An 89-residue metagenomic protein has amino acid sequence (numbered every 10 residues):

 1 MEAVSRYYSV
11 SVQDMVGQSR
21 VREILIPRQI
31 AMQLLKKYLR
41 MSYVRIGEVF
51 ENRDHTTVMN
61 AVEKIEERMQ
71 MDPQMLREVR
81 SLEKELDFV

Functional and structural regions predicted by a protein language model:
M1-Q18: Basic, low-complexity segments
Q13-V89: Terminal-proximal interaction/regulatory segments of ATP-powered molecular machines
